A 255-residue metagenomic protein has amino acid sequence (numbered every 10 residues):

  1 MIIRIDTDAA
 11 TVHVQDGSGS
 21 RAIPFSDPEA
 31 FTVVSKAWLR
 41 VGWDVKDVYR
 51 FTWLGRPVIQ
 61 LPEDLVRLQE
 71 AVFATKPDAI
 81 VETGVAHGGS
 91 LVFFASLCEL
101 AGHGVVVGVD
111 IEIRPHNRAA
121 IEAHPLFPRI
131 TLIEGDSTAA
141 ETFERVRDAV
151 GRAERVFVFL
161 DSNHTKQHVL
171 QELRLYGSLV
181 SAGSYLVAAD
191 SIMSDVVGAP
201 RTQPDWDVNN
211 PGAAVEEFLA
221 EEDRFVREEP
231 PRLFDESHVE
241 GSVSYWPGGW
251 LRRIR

Functional and structural regions predicted by a protein language model:
M1, W38, D44-V45, T165 (+1 more regions): Intrinsically disordered, low-complexity segments enriched in polar/charged residues with Gly/Pro, especially when
M1-S35: N-terminal auxiliary segments of SAM/dcSAM-dependent transferases
A10, F51-R255: S-adenosylmethionine/decaboxylated-SAM
D16-G19, I23, W43, E154-F157 (+1 more regions): Membrane-proximal envelope and lipid/glycan-remodeling enzymes
T32-Q60: Class I SAM-dependent transferase core
